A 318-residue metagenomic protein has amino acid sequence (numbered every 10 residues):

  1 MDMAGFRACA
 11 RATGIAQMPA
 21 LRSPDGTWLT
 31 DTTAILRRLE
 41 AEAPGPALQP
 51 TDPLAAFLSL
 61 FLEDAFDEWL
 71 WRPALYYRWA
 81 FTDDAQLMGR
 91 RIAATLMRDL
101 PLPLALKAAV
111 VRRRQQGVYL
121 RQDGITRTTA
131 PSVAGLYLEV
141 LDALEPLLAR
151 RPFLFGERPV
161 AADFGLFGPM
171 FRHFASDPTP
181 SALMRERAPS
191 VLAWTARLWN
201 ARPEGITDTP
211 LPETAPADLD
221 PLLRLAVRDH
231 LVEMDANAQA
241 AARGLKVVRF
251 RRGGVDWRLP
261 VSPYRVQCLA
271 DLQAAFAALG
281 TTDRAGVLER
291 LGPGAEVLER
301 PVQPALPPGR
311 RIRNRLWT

Functional and structural regions predicted by a protein language model:
M1-L104, L154, R228-T318: GST-like domain detector, emphasizing the conserved glutathione-binding G-site in the N-terminal thioredoxin-like
T33-R37, F57-L60, D64, G135-L138 (+4 more regions): A structural signal for well-ordered alpha-helical segments within the folded catalytic domains of diverse enzymes
A56, L60-A149, H173-T179: Conserved C-terminal alpha-helical bundle
A130-A134, P159, A188: Amphipathic, non-membrane alpha-helical segments in soluble helical-bundle scaffolds
P146-G156, E204, T282: Surface-exposed helix-capping loop/turn segments at secondary-structure junctions
L154-F174: GST superfamily/GST-like fold recognition
F167, F171-L259: Active-site/pore-lining binding-face segments in mid-to-C-terminal subdomains
